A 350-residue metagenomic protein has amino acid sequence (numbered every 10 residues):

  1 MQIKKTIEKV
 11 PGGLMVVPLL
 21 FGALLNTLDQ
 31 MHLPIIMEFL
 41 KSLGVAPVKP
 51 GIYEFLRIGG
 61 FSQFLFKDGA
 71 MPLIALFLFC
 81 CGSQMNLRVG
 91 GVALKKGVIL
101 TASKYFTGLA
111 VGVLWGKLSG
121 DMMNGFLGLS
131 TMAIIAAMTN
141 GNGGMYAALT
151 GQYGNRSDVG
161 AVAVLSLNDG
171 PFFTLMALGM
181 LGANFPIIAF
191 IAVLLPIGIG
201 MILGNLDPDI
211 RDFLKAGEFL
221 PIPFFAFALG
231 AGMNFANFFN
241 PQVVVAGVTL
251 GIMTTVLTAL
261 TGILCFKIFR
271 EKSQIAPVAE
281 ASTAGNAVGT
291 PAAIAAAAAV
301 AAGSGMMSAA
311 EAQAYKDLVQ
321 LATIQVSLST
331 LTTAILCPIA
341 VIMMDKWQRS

Functional and structural regions predicted by a protein language model:
P11-V16, V92-F106, S157-L165, I191 (+2 more regions): Cytoplasmic-side transmembrane-helix entry/capping segments in multi-pass membrane proteins
V17-P18, A102-V111, A137-G143, V159-L181 (+3 more regions): Membrane-embedded alpha-helical segments of transport systems, primarily multispan ion/solute transporters
F21-L25, A46-L94, I197-D207, E218-P241 (+1 more regions): Hydrophobic transmembrane alpha-helices of secondary-active transporters and Na+-translocating membrane complexes
N26-T27, A110-K117, T174-A183, F227-Q242 (+1 more regions): Hydrophobic alpha-helical transmembrane segments in multi-pass integral membrane proteins
F61-F77, N124-T139, N184-G198, V245-L257 (+1 more regions): Structural signature of hydrophobic alpha-helical transmembrane segments
F64-D68, P72-L73, S83-G116, G170-P171 (+2 more regions): Entry/N-cap segments of selected transmembrane alpha helices and their immediately preceding amphipathic helices
S83-K95, S119-S130, T139-A161, N168 (+4 more regions): Juxtamembrane helix-boundary/capping and inter-helix hinge elements in multi-pass membrane proteins
V98-T139, G247-G303, P338-Q348: Transmembrane alpha-helices that form the ion-translocation and gating core of multi-pass ion transport proteins
